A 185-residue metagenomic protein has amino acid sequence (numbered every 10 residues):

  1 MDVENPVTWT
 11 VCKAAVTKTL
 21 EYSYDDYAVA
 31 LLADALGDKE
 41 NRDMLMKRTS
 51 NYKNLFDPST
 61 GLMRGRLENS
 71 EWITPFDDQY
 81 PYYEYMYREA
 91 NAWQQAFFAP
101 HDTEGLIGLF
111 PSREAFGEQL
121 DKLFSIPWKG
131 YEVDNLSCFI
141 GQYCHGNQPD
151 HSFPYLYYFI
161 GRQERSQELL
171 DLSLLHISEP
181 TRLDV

Functional and structural regions predicted by a protein language model:
M1-Y52: Active-site cavity-forming subdomains of large catalytic enzyme subunits
D25-D26, D57, D184: Acidic side chains
A30, D34-D150, P154, L175: Catalytic cores of carbohydrate-active enzymes
R162-S173: Catalytic cores of secreted or luminal carbohydrate-active enzymes
H176-V185: Single conserved hydrophobic/aromatic residue that forms the stacking wall/gate of nucleotide- or nucleobase-binding
